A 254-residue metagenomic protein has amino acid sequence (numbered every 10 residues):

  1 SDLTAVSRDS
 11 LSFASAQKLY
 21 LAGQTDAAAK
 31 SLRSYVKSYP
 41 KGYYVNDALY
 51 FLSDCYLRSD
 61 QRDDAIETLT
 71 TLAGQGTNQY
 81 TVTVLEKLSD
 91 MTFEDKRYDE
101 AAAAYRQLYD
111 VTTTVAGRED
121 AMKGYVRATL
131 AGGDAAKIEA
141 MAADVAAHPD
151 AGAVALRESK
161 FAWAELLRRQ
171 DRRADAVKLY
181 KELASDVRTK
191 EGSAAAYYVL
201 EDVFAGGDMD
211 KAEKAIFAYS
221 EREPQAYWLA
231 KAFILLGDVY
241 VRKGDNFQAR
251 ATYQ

Functional and structural regions predicted by a protein language model:
S1-Q254: Acidic, polar-rich low-complexity tracts and alpha-helical solenoid repeat scaffolds
